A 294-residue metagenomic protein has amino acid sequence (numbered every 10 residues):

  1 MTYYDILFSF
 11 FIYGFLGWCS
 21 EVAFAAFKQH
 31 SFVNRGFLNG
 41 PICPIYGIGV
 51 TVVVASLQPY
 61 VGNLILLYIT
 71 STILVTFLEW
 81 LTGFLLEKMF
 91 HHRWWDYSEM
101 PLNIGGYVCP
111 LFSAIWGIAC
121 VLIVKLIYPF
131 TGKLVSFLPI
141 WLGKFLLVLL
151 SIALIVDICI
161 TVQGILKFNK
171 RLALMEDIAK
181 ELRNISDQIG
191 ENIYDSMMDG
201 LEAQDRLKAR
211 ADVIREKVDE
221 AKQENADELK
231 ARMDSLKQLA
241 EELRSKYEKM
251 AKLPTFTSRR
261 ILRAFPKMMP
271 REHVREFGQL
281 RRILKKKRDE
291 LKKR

Functional and structural regions predicted by a protein language model:
M1-R294: Aromatic-rich, lipid-facing transmembrane alpha helices and their immediate juxtamembrane interface loops in integral
